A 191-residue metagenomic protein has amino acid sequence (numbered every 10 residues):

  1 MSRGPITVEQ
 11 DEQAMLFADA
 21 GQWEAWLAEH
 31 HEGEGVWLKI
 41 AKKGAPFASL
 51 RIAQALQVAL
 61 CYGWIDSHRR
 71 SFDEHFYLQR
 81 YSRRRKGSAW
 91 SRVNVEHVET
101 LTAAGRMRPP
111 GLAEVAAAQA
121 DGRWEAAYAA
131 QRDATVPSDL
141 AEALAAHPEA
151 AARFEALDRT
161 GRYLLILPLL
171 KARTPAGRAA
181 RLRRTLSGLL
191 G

Functional and structural regions predicted by a protein language model:
M1-G191: Charge-dense, helix-prone N-terminal extensions
